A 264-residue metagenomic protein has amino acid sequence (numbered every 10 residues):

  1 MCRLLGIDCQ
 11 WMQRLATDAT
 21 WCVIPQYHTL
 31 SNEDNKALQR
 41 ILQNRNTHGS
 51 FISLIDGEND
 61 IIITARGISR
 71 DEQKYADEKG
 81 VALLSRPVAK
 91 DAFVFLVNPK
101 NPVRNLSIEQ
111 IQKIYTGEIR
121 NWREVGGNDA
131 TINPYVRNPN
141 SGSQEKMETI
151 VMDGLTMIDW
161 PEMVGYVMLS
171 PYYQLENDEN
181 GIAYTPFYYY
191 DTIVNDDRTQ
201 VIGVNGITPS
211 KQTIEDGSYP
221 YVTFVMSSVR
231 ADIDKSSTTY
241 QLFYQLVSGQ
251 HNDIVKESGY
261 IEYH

Functional and structural regions predicted by a protein language model:
M1-H264: Exported/periplasmic ABC-transporter solute-binding proteins
